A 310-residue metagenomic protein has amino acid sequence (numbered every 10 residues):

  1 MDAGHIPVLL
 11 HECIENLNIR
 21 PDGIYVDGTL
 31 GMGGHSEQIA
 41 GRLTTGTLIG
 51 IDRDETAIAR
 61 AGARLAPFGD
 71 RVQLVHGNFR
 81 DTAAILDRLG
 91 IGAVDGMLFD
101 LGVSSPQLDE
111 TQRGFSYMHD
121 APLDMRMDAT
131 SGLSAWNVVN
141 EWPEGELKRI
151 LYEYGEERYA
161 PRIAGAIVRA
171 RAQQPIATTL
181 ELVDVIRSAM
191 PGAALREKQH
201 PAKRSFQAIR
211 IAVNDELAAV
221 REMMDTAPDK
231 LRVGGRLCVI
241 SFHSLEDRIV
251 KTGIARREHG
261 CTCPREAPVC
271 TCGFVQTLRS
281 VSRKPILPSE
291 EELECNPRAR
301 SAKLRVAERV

Functional and structural regions predicted by a protein language model:
M1-V310: S-adenosyl-L-methionine-dependent methyltransferase catalytic core, i.e., the SAM/SAH-binding region
